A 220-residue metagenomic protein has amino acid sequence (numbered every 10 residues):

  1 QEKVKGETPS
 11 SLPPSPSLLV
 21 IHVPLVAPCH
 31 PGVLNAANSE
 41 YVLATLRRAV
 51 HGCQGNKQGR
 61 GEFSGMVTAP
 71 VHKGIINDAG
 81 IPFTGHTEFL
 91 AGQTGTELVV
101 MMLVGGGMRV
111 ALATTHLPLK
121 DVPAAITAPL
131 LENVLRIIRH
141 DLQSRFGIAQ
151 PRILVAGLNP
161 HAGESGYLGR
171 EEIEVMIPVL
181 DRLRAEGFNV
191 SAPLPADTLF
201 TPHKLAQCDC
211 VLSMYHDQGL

Functional and structural regions predicted by a protein language model:
Q1-H86, P129-M214, Q218-L220: Contiguous, glycine/small-aliphatic-enriched amphipathic segments in soluble metabolic enzymes
P16-L19, L98, R109: A generic secondary-structure signal marking the coil-to-beta-strand transition
V23-V26, V99-V100, V104-G107: Flexible glycine-/small-residue-enriched beta->alpha junction loops that bind anionic phosphate/pyrophosphate groups
T87-E97: A glycine-rich helix N-cap at a beta->alpha junction
E97-M102, L154-A156: Short N-terminal helix-initiation segments at or just after the protein's N-terminus
L103-N133: Ligand-binding beta-strand-loop-alpha-helix segment within the catalytic cores of soluble metabolic enzymes
